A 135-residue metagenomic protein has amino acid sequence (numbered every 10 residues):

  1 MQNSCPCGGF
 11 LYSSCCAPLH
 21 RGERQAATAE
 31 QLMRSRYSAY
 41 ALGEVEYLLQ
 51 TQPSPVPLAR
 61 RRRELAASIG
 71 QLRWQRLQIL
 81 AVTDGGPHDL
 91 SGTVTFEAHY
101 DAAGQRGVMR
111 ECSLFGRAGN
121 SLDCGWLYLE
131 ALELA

Functional and structural regions predicted by a protein language model:
M1-S35: Short, low-complexity N-terminal intrinsically disordered segments enriched in polar/charged residues
C5, L77, G92, S113 (+1 more regions): A broad, low-specificity signal marking well-ordered, structured residues that form hydrophobic/aromatic
L19, Q52-V56, A81-T83, A98-Y100 (+1 more regions): Generic secondary-structure microfeatures
E30, E64-I69, Y128-A135: Short, charge- and proline-biased low-complexity linear segments that act as flexible interaction/docking motifs
R36-Y47: Short helix-adjacent coil turns
Q50-I79: Short solvent-exposed beta->alpha transition segments
S68-Q105: Surface-exposed, charged secondary-structure patches
G107-A135: Short beta-strand edge/turn micro-motifs at domain boundaries
